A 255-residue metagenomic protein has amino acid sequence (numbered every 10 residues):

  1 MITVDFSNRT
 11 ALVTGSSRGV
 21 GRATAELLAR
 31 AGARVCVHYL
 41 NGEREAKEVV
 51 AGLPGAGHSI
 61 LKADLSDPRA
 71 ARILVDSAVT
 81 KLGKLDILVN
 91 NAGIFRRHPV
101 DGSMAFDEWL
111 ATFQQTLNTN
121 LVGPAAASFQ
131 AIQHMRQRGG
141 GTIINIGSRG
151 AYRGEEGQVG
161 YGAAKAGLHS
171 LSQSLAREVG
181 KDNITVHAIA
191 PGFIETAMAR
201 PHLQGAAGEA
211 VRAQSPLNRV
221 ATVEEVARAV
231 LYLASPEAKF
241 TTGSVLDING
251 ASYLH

Functional and structural regions predicted by a protein language model:
I2, R153, L231, T242-H255: Short C-terminal tail/terminal secondary-structure segment of NAD(P)H-dependent dehydrogenase/reductase domains
T10, S17-G19: Conserved glycine-rich cofactor-binding loop
E43, K62-L74, V223-E224: The beta1-alpha1 cofactor-binding region of Rossmann-like NAD(H)/NADP(H)-dependent oxidoreductases
R72, I94-Q114, G157-G160, R200-L203: Conserved mid-core segment of classical short-chain dehydrogenase/reductases
F106-A125, G140, I144, L168 (+1 more regions): Catalytic Tyr-X3-Lys loop
S128, A164, S172: Active-site helix of classical SDR
Q133, R177-K181, K239: Alpha-helical segment proximal to the catalytic Tyr-Lys
S148: Residue(s) in the substrate-gating loop at a strand-loop-helix junction that position the organic substrate next
